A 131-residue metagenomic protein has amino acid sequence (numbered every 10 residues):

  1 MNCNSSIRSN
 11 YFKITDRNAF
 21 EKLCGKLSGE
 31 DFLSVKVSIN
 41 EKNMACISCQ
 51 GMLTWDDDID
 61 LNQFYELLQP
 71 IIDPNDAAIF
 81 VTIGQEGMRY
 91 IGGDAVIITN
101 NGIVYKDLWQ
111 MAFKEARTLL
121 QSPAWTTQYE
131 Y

Functional and structural regions predicted by a protein language model:
M1-L27, Y131: Short, extreme N-terminal segment that most often corresponds to the first beta-strand
N2-N4, V35-S38: Short beta-strand
L27, S38-Y131: Charged interaction segments
D31: Ligand-binding pocket scaffold of soluble enzyme catalytic domains
